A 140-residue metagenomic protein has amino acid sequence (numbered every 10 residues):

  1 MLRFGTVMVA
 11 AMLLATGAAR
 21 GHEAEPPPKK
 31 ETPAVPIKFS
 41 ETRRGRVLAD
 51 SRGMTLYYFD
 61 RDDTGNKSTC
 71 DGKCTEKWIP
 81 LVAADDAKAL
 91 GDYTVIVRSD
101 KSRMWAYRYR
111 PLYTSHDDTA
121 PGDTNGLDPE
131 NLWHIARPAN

Functional and structural regions predicted by a protein language model:
R3, R20-N140: Compact beta-sheet-dominated domain cores in extracellular/mature segments
G5-T16: Bacterial N-terminal signal peptides
